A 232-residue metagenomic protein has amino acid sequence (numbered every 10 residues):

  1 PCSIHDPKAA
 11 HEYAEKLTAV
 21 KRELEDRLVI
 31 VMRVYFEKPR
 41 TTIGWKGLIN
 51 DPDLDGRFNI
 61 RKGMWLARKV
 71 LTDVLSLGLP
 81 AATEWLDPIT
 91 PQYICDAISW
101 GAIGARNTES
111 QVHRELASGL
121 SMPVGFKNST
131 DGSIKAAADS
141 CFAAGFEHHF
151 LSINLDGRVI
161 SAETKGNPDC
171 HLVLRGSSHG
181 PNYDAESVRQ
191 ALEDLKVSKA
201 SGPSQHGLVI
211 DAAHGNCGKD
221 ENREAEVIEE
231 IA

Functional and structural regions predicted by a protein language model:
C2-A9: Conserved phosphate/anionic-ligand binding catalytic regions in large, soluble enzymes, centered on
A14-A19, R27-D194, H214-K219, R223-V227: Active-site-facing alpha/beta catalytic cores
R22-D26, K199-P203: Short helix-capping segments at alpha-helix termini
I210: Conserved, mostly hydrophobic/aromatic
